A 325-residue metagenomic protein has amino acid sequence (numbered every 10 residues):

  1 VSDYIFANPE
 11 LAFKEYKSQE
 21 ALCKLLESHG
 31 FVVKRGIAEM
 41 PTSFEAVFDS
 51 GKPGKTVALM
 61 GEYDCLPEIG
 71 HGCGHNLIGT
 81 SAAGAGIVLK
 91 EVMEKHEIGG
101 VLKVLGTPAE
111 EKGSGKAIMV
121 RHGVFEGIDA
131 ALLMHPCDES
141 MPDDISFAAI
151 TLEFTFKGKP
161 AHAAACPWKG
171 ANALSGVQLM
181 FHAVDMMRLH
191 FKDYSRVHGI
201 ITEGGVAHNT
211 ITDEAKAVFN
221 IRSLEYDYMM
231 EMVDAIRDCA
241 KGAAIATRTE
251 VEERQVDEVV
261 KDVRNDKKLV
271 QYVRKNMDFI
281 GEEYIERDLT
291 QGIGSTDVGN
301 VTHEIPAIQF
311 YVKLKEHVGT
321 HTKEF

Functional and structural regions predicted by a protein language model:
V1-G100: Acidic/His- and Gly-rich active-site-bordering loop/insert found across diverse amide/peptide-bond hydrolases
I5, M119, F219: Residue-level signal for inorganic ion chemistry
F13, G54, E68, T80 (+5 more regions): Residues that form or flank phosphate/diphosphate-binding pockets in enzymes that use nucleotide phosphates
K34, L105, E252-R254: General small-molecule cofactor/ligand-binding pocket signal
T42-F48, D64-G72, N76-L77, A83 (+3 more regions): Histidine/acidic-residue-rich, glycine-tolerant segments that coordinate divalent metal ions
V57, L105, A130-L132, P306-F310: Hydrophobic/aromatic beta-strand patches that form the interior of the parallel beta-sheet core in alpha/beta enzyme
A58-M60, L152, K157, I308-K315: Non-cysteine beta-strand/loop elements that form the S-adenosyl-L-methionine
Q178-F325: Metal-dependent amide/peptide-bond hydrolase catalytic core, centered on the "pita-bread" metallohydrolase fold
